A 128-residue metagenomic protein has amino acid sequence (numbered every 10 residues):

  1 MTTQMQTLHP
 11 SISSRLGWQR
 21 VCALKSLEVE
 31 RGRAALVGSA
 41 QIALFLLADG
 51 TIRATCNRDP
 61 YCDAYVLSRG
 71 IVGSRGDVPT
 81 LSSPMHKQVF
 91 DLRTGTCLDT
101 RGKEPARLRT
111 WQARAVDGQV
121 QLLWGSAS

Functional and structural regions predicted by a protein language model:
M1-R20, L24, G125-S128: A boundary/linker detector
L16-R20, G32, Q119: Intrinsic-disorder/low-complexity, polar/charged segments enriched in Ser/Thr/Lys/Arg/Asp/Glu/Gln
L27-R31: Solvent-exposed, conformationally flexible loop/turn segments
R33-S128: Rieske [2Fe-2S] iron-sulfur-binding domain
